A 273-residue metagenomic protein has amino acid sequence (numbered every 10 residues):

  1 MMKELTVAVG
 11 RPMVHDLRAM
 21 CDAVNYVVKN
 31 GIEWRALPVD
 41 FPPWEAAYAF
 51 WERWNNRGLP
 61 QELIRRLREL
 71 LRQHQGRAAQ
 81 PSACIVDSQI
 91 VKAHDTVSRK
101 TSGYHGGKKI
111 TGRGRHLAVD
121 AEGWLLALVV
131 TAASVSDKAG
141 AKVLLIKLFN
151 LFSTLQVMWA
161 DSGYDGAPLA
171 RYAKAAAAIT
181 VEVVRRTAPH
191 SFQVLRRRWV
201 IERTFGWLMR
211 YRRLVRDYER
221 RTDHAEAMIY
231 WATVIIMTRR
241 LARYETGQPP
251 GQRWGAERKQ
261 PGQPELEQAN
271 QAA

Functional and structural regions predicted by a protein language model:
M1-A273: Short alpha-helical elements
